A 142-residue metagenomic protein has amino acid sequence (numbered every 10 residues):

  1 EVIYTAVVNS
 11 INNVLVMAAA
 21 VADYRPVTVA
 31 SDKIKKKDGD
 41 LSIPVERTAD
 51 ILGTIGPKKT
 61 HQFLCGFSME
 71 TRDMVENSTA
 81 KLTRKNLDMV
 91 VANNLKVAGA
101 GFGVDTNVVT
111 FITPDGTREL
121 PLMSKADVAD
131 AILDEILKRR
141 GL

Functional and structural regions predicted by a protein language model:
E1-M69, D73-L142: A cross-family phosphate/adenosyl-ligand binding-site feature
